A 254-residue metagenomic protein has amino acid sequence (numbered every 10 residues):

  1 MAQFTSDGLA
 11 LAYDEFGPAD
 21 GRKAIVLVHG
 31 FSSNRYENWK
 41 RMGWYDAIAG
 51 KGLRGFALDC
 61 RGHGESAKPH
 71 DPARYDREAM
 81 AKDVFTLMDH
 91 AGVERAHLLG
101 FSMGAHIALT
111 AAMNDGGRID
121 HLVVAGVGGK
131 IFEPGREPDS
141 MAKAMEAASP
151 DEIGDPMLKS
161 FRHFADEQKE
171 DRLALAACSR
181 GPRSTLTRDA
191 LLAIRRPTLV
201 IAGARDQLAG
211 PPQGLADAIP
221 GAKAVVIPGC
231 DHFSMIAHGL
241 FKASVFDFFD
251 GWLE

Functional and structural regions predicted by a protein language model:
L9-A67: Conserved HGGG/HGGXW glycine-rich cap/lid loop of the alpha/beta-hydrolase fold
H29, A96, G100-S102: Conserved alpha/beta-hydrolase "nucleophile elbow" surrounding the catalytic nucleophile
E78-A96: Conserved acidic catalytic loop of the alpha/beta-hydrolase fold
H106-P150: Flexible "cap/lid" loop of the alpha/beta hydrolase fold
R162-T187: Hydrophobic, aromatic-rich cap/lid helix
I194, V200-A202: Short beta-strand/loop motif that positions the catalytic acidic residue of the alpha/beta-hydrolase fold
Q207-P212: Conserved alpha/beta-hydrolase "acid-adjacent" motif
P228-E254: Catalytic active-site module of serine/aspartate enzymes centered on a nucleophile-bearing elbow/loop
